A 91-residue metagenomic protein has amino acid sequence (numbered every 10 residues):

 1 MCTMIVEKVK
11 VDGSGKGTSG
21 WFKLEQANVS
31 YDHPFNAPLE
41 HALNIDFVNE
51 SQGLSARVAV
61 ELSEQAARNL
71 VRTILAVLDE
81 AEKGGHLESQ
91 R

Functional and structural regions predicted by a protein language model:
M1-R91: Positively charged, low-complexity terminal tracts and the immediately adjacent first secondary-structure elements
